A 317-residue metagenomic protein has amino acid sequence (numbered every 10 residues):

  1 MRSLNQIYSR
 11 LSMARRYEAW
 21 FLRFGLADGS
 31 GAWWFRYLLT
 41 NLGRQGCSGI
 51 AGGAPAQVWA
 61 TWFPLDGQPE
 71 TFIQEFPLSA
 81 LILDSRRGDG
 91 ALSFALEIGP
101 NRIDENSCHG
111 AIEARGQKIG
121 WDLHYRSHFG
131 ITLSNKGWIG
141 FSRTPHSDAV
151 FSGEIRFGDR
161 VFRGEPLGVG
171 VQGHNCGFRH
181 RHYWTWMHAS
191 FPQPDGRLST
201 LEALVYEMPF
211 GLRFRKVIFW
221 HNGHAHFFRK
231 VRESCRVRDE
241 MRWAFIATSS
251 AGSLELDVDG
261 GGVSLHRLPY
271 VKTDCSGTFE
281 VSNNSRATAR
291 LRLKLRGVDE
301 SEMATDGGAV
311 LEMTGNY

Functional and structural regions predicted by a protein language model:
M1-Y317: Structured soluble/peripheral alpha/beta segments that form catalytic or ligand/cofactor-binding pockets
